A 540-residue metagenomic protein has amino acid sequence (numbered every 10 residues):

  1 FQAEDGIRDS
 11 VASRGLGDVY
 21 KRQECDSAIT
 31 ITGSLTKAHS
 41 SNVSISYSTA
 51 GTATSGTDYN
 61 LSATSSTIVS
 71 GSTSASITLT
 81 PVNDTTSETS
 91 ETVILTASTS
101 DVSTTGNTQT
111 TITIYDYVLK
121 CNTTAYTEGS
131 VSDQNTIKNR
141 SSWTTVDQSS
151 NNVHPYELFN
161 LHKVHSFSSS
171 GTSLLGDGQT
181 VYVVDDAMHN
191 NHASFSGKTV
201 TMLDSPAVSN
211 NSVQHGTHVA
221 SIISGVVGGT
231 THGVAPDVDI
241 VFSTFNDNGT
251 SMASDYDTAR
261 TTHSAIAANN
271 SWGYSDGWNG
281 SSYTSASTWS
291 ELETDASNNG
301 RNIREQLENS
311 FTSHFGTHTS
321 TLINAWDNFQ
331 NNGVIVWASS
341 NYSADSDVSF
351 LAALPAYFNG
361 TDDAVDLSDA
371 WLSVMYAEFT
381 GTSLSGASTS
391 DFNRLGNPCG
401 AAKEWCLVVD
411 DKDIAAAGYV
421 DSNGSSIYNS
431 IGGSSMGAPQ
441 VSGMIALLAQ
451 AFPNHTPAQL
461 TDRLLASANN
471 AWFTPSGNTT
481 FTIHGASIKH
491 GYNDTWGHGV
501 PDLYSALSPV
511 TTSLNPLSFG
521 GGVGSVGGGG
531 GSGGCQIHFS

Functional and structural regions predicted by a protein language model:
F1-Y20: Single conserved hydrophobic/aromatic residue that forms the stacking wall/gate of nucleotide- or nucleobase-binding
D18-T32: Beta-sheet-dominated interaction scaffolds and their linkers
N42-V82, S98-V102: Extracellular beta-sheet repeat scaffolds used for adhesion and glycan interaction
N83-I94: Short glycine/proline/serine/threonine-rich loop/turn segments at secondary-structure transition edges
C121-T123, T127-S141, N160-M252, T261-A267 (+7 more regions): Subtilisin-like serine protease catalytic core
S170-G171, V226-G229, S243-D366, D421-A438: Substrate-binding/access-modulating region of protease and related hydrolase catalytic domains
T180, D185, P355-Q450, N454: Extracellular S/T/G-rich loop segment that most often corresponds to the catalytic His/Ser-adjacent loop
I222-I223, G228, S243-N246, D411-D494: Hydrolase catalytic cores
